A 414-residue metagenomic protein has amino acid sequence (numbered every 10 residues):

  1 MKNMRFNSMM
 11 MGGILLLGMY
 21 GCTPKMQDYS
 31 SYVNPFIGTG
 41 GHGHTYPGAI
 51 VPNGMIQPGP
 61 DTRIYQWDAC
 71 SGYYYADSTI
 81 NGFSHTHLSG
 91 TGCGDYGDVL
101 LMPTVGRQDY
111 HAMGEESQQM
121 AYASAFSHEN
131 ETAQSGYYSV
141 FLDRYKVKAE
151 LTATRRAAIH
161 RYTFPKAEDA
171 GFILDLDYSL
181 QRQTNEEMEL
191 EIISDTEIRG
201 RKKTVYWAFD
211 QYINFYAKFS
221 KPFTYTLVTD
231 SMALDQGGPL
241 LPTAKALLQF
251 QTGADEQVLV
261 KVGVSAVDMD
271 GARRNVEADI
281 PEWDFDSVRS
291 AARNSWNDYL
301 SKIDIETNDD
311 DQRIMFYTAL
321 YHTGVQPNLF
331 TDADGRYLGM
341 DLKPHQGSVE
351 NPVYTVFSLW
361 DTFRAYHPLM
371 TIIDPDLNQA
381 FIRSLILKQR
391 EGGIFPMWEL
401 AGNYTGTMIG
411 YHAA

Functional and structural regions predicted by a protein language model:
K2-M11: Bacterial N-terminal signal peptides that target proteins for export
L16-L17: Hydrophobic alpha-helical segments of integral membrane proteins
Y20-G21: C-terminal motif of bacterial Sec signal peptides marking the signal peptidase cleavage site
P24-A414: Accessory carbohydrate-recognition regions in carbohydrate-active enzymes
